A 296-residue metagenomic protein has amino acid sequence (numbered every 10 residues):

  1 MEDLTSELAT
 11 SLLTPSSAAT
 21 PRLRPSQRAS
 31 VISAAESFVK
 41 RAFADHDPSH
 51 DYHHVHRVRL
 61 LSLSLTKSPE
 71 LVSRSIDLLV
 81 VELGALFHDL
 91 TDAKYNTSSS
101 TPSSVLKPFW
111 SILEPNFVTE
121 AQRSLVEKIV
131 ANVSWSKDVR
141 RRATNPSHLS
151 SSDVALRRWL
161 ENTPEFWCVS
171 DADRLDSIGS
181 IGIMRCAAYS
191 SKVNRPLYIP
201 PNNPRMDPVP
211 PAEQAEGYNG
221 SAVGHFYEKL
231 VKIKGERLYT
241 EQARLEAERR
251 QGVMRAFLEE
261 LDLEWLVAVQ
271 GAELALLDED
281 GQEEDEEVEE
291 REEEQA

Functional and structural regions predicted by a protein language model:
E2-P25, F43-Y52, H56, L60-S73 (+4 more regions): Divalent metal-dependent phosphate-bond-processing catalytic cores, especially two-metal-ion Mg2+/Mn2+ enzymes that act
L23-K40: Short alpha-helical hairpin
Y52-R59, L78, E82, R123-S134 (+2 more regions): Short, well-structured alpha-helical segments
V58, T101-P115: An active-site-proximal "capping" alpha-helix that borders the catalytic cofactor pocket
V72-A85, A121-I129, E161-C168: Alpha-helical scaffolds flanking conserved acidic
I76-T97, T101-V105, E127-K137: His-Asp-centered metal-binding catalytic motifs of divalent-metal-dependent phosphohydrolases/nucleases
K128-E165: An acidic, phosphate/nucleotide-engaging active-site surface
